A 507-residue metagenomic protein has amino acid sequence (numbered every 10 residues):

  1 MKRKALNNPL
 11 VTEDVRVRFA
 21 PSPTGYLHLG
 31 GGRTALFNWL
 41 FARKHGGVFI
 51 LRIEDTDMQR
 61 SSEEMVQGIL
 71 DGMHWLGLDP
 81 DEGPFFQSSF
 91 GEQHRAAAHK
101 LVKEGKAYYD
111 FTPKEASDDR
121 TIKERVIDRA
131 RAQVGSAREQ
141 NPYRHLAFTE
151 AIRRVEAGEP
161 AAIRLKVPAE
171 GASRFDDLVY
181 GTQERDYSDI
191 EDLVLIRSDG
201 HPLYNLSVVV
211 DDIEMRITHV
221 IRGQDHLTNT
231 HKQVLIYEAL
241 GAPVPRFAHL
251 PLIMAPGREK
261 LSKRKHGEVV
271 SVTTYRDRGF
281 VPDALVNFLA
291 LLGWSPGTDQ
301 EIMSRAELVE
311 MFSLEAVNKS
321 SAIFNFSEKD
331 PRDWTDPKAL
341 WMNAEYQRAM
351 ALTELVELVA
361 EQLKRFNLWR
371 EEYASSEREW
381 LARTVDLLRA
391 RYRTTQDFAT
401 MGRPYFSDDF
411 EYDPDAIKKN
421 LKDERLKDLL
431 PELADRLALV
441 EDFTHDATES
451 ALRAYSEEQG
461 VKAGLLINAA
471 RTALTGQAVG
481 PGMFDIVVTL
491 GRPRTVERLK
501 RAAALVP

Functional and structural regions predicted by a protein language model:
K2-A132, N229-A242, A284: N-terminal Rossmann-like or analogous alpha/beta NTP/dinucleotide-binding catalytic cores that position adenine
V17-T24, L51-D55, E214-V220, V270 (+3 more regions): Glycine- and acidic
N38, I69, L101, G105 (+8 more regions): Residue-level signal for inorganic ion chemistry
R43-D57, L206-I221, P243-M254, M483-F484 (+3 more regions): Glycine-rich phosphate/pyrophosphate-binding loops and their adjacent beta-strand/loop elements at enzyme active sites
Q67, H231, A306, P431 (+5 more regions): A generic structural signal for well-ordered alpha-helical surface patches
Y109, K114-H249, M254-K263, S271-V272 (+1 more regions): Active-site cores that bind ATP or allylic diphosphates and position pyrophosphate for catalysis
G241-Y412, T475-P507: Catalytic adenosine-cofactor/nucleotide-binding cores of aminoacyl-tRNA synthetases and other
V356, K418-L474, V479: C-terminal accessory/binding modules appended to enzymatic or scaffolding proteins
